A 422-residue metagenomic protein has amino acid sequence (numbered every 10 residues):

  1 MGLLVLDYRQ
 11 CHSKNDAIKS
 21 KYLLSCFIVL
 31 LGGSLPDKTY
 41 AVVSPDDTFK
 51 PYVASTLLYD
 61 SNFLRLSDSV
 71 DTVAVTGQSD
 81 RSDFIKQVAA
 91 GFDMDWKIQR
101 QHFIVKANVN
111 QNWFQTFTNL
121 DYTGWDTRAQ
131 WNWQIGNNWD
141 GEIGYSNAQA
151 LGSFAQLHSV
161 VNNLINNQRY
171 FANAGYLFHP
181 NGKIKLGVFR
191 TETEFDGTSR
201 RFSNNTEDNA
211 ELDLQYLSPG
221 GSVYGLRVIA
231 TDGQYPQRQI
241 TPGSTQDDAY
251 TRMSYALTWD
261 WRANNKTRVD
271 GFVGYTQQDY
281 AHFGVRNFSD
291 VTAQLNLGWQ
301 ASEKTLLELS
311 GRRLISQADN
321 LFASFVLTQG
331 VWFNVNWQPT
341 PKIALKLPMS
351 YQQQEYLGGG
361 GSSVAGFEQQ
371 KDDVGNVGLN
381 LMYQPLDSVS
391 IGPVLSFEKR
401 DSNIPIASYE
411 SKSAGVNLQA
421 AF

Functional and structural regions predicted by a protein language model:
M1-P45: Cleavable N-terminal export/targeting peptides
Y40-F422: Gram-negative and organellar
